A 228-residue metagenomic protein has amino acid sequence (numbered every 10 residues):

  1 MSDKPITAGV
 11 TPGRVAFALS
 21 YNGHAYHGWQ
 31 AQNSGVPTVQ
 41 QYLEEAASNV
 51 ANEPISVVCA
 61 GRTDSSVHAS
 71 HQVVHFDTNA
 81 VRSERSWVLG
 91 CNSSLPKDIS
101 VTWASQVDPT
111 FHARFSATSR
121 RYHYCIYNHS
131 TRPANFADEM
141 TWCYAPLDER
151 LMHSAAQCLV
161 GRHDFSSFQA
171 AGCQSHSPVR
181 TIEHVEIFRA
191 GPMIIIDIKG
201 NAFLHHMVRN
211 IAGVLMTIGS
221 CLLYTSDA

Functional and structural regions predicted by a protein language model:
M1-S226: Structured-RNA-binding interfaces characteristic of tRNA pseudouridine synthases
